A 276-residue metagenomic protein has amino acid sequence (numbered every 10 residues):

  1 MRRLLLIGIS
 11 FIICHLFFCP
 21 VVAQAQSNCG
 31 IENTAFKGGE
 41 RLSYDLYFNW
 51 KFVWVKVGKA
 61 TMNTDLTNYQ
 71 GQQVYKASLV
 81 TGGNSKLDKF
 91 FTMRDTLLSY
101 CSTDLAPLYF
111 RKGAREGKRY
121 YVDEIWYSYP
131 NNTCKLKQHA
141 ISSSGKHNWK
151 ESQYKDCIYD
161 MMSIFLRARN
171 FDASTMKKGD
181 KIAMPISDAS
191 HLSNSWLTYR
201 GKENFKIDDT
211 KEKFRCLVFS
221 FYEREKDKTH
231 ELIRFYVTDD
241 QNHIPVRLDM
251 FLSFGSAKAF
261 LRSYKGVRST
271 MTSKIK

Functional and structural regions predicted by a protein language model:
M1-I9, I13: Bacterial N-terminal signal peptides that target proteins for export
L6-G8, F18, A168, Y199: Generic detector of low-complexity/intrinsically disordered segments and short hydrophobic N-terminal stretches
I7, Q24-Q26: Generic N-terminal leader/presequence segments
I9-S10, F36, E40, Y44 (+6 more regions): Alpha-helical protein-protein interaction elements
I13-V22: C-terminal segment of classical bacterial N-terminal signal peptides
Q26-Y129, F171-K276: Acidic, serine/threonine-rich low-complexity disordered tracts
P130-D188: Active-site/ligand-binding surface loops and adjacent short beta/alpha elements that line catalytic pockets across
